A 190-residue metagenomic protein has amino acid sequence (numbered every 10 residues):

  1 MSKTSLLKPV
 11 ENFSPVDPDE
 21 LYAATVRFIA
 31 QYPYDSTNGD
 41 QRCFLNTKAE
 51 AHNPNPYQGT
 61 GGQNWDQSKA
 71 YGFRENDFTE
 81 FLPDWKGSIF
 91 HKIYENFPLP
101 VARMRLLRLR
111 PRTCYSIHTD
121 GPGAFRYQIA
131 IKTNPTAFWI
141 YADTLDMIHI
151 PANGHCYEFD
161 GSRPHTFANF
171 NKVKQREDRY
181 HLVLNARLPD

Functional and structural regions predicted by a protein language model:
M1-K8, V101-M104, N134, E177-R179: Sequence-level motif detector for i,i+2 pairs with an aromatic at +2
M1-N96: Non-heme Fe(II)/2-oxoglutarate
S5-K8, C114, A124-R126, H181: Intrinsic-disorder/low-complexity, polar/charged segments enriched in Ser/Thr/Lys/Arg/Asp/Glu/Gln
E11-P15, I131, L184-A186: Short beta-strand-to-loop capping motifs
N46-E50, N55, T60-G61, L109 (+3 more regions): Structured loops at beta-to-helix junctions and adjacent beta-edge loops in soluble globular domains
R74-L82, R105-L109, N153, V173 (+1 more regions): Short charge-dense sequence patches
I89-Y157: Catalytic core of non-heme Fe(II) oxygenases with the double-stranded beta-helix
T133-D190: Catalytic core of Fe(II)/2-oxoglutarate
